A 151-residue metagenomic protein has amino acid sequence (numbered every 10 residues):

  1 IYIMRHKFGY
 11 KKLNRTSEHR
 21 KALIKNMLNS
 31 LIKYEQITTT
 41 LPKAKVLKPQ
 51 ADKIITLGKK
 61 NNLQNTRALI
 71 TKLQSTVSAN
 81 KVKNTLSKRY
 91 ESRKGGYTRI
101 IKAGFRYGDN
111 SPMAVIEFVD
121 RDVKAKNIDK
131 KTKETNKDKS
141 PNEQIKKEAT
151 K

Functional and structural regions predicted by a protein language model:
I3-T150: Structured, basic alpha/beta domains of bacterial-type, RNA-associated proteins
